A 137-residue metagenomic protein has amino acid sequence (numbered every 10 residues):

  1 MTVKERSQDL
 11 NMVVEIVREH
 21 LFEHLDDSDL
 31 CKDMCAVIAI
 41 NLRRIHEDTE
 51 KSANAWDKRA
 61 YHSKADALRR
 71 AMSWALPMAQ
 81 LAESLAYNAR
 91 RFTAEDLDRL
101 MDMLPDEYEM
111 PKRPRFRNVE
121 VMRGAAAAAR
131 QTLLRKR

Functional and structural regions predicted by a protein language model:
M1-A39: Short terminal alpha-helical segments
S7, N11, M72-A79: Amphipathic alpha-helical repeat elements characteristic of tetratricopeptide repeat
V14-R18, H46-D57, A79, N118: Extended amphipathic alpha-helical scaffold segments
R18-F22, R43-E50, E83, Y87 (+1 more regions): Alpha-helical repeat scaffolds in large eukaryotic proteins
H20-S28, W56, S63, L85-A89: Secondary-structure edge/capping motif, primarily at the C-terminal ends of alpha-helices and the immediately following
L30-W56: Alpha-helical segments in soluble extracytoplasmic regions
K51-R69: Short, solvent-exposed, charged loop/turn and helix-capping segments that join or cap alpha-helices on peripheral
L76, L81-R137: Amphipathic alpha-helical binding modules
